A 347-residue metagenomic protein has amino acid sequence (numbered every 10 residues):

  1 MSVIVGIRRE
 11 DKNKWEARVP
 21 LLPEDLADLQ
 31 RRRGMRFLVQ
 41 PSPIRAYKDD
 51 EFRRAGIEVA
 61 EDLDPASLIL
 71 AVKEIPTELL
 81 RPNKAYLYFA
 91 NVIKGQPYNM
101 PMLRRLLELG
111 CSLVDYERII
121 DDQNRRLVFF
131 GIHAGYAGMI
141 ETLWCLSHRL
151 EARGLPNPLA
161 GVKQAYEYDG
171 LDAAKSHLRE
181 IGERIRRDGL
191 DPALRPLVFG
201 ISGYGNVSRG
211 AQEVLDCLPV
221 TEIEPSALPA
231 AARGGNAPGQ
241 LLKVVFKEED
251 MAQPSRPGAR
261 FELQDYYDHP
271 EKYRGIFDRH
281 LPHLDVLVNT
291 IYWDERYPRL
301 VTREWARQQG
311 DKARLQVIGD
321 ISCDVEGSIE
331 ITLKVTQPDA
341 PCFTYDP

Functional and structural regions predicted by a protein language model:
S2-I4, E10, T77-L197: Glycine/serine-rich phosphate-binding loop and adjoining beta1-alpha1 elements at the start of nucleotide-handling
S2-R105: An N-terminal-biased, well-structured beta-alpha scaffold segment characteristic of Rossmann-like dinucleotide-binding
I4-V5, R36-F37, S67-L68, K84-L87 (+6 more regions): Structural motif
R9-S42, G154-H283: Glycine-rich phosphate/diphosphate-binding loop of Rossmann-like nucleotide-binding domains
R32, A55, L109-S112, C145-A152 (+1 more regions): Change "in soluble alpha/beta enzymes" to "in soluble alpha/beta proteins
R54-S67, V245-K312: A structured beta-alpha segment of the ubiquitous adenosine-cofactor-binding alpha/beta core
N91-Q123, D294-P347: Rossmann-fold NAD(P)-binding glycine/threonine-rich loop
